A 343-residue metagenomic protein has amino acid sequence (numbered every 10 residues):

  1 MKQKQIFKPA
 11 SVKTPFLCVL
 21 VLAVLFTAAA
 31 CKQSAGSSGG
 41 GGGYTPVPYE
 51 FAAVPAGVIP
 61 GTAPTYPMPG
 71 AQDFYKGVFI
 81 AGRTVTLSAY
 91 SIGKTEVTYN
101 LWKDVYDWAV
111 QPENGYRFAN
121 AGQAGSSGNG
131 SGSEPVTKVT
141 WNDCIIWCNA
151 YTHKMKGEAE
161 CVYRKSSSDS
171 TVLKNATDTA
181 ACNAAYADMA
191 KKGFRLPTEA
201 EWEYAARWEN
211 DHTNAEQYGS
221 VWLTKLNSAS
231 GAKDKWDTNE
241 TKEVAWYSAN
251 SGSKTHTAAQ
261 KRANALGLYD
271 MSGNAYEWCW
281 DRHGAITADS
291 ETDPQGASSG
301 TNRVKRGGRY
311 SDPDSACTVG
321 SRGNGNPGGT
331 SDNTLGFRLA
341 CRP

Functional and structural regions predicted by a protein language model:
K2-K4, T14-P15, V19, V24-F51: Bacterial Sec-dependent N-terminal signal peptides
P46-R117, P135-H153, A205, G273: A short glycine-rich, aromatic-capped structural motif
A52, R195, E277, G336-R338: Residues embedded in well-ordered beta-strands
G61-L87, K254-A263, S315-S331: Short, polar loop/linker segments at the starts of domains and inter-domain junctions
D143-V319: Functional-site microenvironments in short loops/helix caps that host divalent-cation chemistry
D332-P343: Short, structured beta-strand segments at or near domain termini in extracellular proteins/domains
